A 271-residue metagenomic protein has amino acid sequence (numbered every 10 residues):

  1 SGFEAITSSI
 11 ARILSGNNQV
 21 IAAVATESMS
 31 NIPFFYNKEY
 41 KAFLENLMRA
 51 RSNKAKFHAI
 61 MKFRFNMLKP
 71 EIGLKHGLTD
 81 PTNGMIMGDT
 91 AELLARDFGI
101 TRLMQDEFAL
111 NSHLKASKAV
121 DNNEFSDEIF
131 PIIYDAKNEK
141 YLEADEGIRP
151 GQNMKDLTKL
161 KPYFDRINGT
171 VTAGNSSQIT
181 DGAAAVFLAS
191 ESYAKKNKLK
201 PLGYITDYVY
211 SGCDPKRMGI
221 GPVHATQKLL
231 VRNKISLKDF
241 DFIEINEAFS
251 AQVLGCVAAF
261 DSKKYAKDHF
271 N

Functional and structural regions predicted by a protein language model:
S1-E27, F35, A95-E124, A185-S192 (+1 more regions): Active-site-proximal alpha-helical scaffold in enzymes
S1-T7, S30-P33, K38-Y40, L47 (+5 more regions): Active-site pocket-shaping loop/turn-to-helix segments
I10-S15, F35-R51, S192, A259-K267: A glycine- and small-aliphatic-rich helix-loop capping segment at beta-alpha/alpha-beta transitions that lines
V20-L93: Flexible glycine-/small-residue-enriched beta->alpha junction loops that bind anionic phosphate/pyrophosphate groups
I21-T26, D106-N111, I129-I133, L199-Y210 (+2 more regions): Beta-strand segments within the central parallel beta-sheet cores of soluble alpha/beta enzyme folds
N66-L68, G73, L103-K196, D261-N271: N-terminal extracellular/periplasmic Venus flytrap/periplasmic-binding protein-like
L94-G99, K195-K198, Q227-F242: Phosphate/pyrophosphate-binding loops at sites that engage ATP/ADP/AMP, CoA/4′-phosphopantetheine, polyphosphate
K140-L142, P215-P222, E247-K267: Short glycine/threonine-rich loop-to-helix capping motif typified by GTGT followed within a few residues by an Asp-Pro
